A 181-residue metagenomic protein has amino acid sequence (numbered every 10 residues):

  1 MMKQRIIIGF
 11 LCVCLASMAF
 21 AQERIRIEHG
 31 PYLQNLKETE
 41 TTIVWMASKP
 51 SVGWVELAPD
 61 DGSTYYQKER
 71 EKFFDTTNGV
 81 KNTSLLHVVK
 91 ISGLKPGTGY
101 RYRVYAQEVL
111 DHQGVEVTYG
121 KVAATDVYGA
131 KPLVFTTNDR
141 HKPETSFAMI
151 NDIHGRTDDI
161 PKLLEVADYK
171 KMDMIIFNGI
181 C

Functional and structural regions predicted by a protein language model:
M1-I8: Bacterial N-terminal signal peptides that target proteins for export
G9-S17: Bacterial N-terminal signal peptides
A16, K162-L163: Single-residue recognition of alpha-helix boundary sites
A21-M149, D168-Y169: Acidic, histidine-bearing metal-coordination/catalytic regions of metal-dependent phosphoesterases
K72-F74, T83, L163, I175-G179: Short, surface-exposed, polar/charged, turn-prone segments marking secondary-structure boundaries
Q113-V115, D159-K162: Short, solvent-exposed loop/turn and secondary-structure capping segments
K142-D158, D168-C181: Active-site neighborhood of divalent metal-dependent phosphoester/pyrophosphate hydrolases
